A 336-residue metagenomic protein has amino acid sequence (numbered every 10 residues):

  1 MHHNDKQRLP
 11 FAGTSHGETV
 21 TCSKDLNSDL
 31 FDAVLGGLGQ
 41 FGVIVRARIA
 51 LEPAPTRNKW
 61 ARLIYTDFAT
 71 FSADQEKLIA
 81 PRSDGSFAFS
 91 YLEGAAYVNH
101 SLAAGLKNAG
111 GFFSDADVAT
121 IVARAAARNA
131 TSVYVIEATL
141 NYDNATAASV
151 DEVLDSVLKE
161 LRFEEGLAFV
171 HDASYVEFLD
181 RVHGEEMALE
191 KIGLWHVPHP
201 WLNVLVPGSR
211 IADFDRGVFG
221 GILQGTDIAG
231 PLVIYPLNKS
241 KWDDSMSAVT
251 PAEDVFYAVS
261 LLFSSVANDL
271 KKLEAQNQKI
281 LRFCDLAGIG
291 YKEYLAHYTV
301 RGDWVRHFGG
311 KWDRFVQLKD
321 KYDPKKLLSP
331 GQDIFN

Functional and structural regions predicted by a protein language model:
M1: Glycine-rich N-terminal segment of FAD-binding domains in flavoprotein oxidoreductases, spanning the beta-loop-helix
R8-V204, G208: C-terminal substrate-binding/cap subdomain adjacent to the FAD-binding core in PCMH-type and related FAD-linked
D74-R82, S156-E164, D213-T226, K279-I289: Generic non-transmembrane alpha-helical segments
S90-Y97, D227-S245, G290-H297: A short glycine-rich, hydrophobically flanked beta-strand micro-motif that places a catalytic Asp/Glu for divalent metal
I121-A138, W201, S265-K271, D320-F335: Extended, charge-rich low-complexity interaction segments
V182-L194, P200, D285-N336: Activity-critical C-terminal alpha-helical subdomain
V204, S209-V259: C-terminal structural cap/anchor segments
V206-I211, Y257-A258, F263-L286: Extended C-terminal subregions enriched in glycine
